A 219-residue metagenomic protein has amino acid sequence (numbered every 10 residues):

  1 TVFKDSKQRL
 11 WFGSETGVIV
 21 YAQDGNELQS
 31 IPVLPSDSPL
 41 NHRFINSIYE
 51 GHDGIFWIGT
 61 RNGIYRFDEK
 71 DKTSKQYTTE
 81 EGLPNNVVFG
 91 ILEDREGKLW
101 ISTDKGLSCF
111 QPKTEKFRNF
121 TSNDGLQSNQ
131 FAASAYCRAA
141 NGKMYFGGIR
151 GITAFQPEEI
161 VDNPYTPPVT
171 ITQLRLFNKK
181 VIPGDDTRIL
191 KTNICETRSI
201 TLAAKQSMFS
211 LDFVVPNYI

Functional and structural regions predicted by a protein language model:
L28: Thiolate-centered catalytic microenvironments shared by cysteine-dependent enzyme domains
S36-Y49, N62, F67, K75-K98 (+1 more regions): Residue-level "micro-hotspots" composed of small/polar
